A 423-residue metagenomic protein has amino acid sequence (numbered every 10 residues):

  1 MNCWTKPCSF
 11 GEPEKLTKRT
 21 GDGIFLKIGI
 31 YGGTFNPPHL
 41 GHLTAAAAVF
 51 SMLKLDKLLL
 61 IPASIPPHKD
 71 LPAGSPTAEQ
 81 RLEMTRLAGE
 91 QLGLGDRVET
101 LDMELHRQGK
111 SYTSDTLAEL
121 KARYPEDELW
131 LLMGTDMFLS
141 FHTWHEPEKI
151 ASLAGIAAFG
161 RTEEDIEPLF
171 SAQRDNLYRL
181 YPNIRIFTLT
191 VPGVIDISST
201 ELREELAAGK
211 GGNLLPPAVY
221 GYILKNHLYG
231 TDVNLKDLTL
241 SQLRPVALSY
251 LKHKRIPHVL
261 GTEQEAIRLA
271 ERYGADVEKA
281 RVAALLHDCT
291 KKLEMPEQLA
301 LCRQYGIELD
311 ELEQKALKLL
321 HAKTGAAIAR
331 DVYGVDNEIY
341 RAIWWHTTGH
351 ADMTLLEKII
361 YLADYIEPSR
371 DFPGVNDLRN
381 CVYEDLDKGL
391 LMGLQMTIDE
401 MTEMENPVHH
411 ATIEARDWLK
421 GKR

Functional and structural regions predicted by a protein language model:
N2-C8: Low-complexity basic/metal-binding stretches
C3, K18-T239: Nucleotidyltransferase catalytic core that binds NTPs
P7, P13-R19: Cationic, low-complexity basic patches in intrinsically disordered or flexible, solvent-exposed regions
S75-Q80, R107-S111, H253, P257 (+3 more regions): Residues at secondary-structure transition points
T239-H253: N-terminal export signals and maturation junctions of secreted/periplasmic proteins
P245-S249, H258, I267-M392: Divalent metal-dependent catalytic cores for phosphoryl transfer on phosphate-bearing substrates
P368, F372, L378-R423: A structured, mid-to-C-terminal "fold-capping" secondary-structure block
